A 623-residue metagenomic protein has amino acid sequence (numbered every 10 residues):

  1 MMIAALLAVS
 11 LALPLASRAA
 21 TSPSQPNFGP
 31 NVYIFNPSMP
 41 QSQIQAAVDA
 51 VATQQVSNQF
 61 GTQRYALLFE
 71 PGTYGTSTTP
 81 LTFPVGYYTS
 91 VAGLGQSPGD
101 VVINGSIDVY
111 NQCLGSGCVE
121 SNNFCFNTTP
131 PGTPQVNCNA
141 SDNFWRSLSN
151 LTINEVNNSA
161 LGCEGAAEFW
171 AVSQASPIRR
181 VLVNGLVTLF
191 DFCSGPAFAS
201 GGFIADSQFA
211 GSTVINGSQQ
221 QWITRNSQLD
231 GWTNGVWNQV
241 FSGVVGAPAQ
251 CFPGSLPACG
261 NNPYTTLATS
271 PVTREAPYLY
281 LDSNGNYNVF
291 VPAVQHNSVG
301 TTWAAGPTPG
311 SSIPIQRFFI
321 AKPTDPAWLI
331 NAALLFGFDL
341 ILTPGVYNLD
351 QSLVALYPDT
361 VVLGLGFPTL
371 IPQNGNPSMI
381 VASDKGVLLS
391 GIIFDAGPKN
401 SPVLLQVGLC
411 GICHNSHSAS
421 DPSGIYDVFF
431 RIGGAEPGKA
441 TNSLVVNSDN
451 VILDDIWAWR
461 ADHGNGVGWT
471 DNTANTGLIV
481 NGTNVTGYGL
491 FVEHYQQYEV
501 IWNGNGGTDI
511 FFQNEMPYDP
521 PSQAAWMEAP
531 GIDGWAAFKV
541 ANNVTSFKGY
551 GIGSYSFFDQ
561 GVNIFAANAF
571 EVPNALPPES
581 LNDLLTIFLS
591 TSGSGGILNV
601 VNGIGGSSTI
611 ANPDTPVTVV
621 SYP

Functional and structural regions predicted by a protein language model:
M1-R18: Fungal secretory targeting signals
A20-A46, Q295-A327: Right-handed parallel beta-helix/beta-solenoid
F28-S42, Y88-E164, F318, P323 (+2 more regions): Right-handed parallel beta-helix/beta-spiral solenoid domain characteristic of secreted/periplasmic
Y33, P37-S90, Q96-D108, P323-L329 (+3 more regions): N-terminal extracellular ligand-recognition/capping segment immediately after the signal peptide
P80-P84, G99-D142, S159-Q174, V187-F198 (+13 more regions): Glycine-rich beta-solenoid repeat tracts in large extracellular/virion proteins
Y87-Q96, A140-V156, A175-V187, A199-G211 (+12 more regions): Right-handed parallel beta-helix
V240-G310, P623: Extracellular/surface-exposed low-complexity segments
G593-P623: Eukaryote-biased recognition of C-terminal alpha-helical segments
